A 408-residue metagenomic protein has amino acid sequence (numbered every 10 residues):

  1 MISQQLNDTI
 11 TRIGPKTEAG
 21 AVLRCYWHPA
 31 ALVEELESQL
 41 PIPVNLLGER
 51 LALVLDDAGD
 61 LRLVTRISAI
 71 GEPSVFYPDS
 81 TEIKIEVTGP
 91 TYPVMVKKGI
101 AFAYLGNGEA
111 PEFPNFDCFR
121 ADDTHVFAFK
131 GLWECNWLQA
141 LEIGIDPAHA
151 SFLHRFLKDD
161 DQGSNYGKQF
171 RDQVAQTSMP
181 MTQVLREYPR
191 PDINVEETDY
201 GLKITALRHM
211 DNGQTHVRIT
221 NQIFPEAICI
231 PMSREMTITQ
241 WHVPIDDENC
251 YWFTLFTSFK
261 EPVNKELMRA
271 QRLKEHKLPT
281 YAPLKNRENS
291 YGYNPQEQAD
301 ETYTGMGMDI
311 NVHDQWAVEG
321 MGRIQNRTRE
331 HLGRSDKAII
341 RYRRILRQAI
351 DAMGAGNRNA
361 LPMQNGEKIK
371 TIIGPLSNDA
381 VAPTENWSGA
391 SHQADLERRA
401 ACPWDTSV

Functional and structural regions predicted by a protein language model:
M1-I67, E72-D79, I83-G108, P114-C118: N-terminal pre-ligand scaffold of iron-sulfur
G14-K16, L55-D60, F102, N107-V408: C-terminal catalytic domain of Rieske-type non-heme iron oxygenases
